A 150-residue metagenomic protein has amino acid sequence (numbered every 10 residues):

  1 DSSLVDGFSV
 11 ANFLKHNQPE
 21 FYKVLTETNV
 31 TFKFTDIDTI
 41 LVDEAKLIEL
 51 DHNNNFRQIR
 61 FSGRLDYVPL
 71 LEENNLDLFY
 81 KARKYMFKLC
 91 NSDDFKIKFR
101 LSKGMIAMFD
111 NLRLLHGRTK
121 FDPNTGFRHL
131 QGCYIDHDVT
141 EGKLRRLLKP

Functional and structural regions predicted by a protein language model:
D1-P150: Active-site environment of non-heme Fe oxygenases that use a 2-His-1-carboxylate facial triad
